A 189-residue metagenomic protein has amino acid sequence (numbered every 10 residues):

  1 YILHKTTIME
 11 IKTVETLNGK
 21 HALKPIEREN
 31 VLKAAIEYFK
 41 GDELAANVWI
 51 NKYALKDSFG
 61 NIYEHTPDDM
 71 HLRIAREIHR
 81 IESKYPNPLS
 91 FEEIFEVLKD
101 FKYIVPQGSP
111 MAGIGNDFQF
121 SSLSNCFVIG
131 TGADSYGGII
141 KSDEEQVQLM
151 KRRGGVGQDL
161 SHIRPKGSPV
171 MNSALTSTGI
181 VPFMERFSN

Functional and structural regions predicted by a protein language model:
I2-N189: Extended catalytic cores of very large enzyme megasubunits
